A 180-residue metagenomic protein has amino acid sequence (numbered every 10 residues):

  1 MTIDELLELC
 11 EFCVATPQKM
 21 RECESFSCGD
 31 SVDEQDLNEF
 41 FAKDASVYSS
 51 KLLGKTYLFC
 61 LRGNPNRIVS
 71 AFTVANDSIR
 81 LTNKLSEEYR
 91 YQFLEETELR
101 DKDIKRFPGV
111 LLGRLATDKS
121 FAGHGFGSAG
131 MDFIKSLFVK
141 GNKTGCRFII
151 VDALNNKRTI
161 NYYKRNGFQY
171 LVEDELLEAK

Functional and structural regions predicted by a protein language model:
M1-K51: Short amphipathic alpha-helix that is part of the acyltransferase structural core
V47-K51, G63, L137-T144: Alpha-helix termini
L52-T73: Conserved beta-hairpin
G63-N64, I79, T117, N156: Conserved beta-strand elements of beta-rich interaction domains across eukaryotes, especially beta-propellers
T73-R114: Conserved acyl-donor/pantetheine-binding loop and adjacent beta-alpha core of acyl/acetyltransferases and related
G113-G123: A short, internal acetyl-CoA/4′-phosphopantetheine-binding micro-motif in the GNAT/acyltransferase core
G123-L137, R165: Conserved acetyl-CoA-binding loop-helix of GNAT-fold acetyltransferases
N142-C146, A153-L177: Conserved active-site alpha-helix within GNAT-family acetyltransferase domains
